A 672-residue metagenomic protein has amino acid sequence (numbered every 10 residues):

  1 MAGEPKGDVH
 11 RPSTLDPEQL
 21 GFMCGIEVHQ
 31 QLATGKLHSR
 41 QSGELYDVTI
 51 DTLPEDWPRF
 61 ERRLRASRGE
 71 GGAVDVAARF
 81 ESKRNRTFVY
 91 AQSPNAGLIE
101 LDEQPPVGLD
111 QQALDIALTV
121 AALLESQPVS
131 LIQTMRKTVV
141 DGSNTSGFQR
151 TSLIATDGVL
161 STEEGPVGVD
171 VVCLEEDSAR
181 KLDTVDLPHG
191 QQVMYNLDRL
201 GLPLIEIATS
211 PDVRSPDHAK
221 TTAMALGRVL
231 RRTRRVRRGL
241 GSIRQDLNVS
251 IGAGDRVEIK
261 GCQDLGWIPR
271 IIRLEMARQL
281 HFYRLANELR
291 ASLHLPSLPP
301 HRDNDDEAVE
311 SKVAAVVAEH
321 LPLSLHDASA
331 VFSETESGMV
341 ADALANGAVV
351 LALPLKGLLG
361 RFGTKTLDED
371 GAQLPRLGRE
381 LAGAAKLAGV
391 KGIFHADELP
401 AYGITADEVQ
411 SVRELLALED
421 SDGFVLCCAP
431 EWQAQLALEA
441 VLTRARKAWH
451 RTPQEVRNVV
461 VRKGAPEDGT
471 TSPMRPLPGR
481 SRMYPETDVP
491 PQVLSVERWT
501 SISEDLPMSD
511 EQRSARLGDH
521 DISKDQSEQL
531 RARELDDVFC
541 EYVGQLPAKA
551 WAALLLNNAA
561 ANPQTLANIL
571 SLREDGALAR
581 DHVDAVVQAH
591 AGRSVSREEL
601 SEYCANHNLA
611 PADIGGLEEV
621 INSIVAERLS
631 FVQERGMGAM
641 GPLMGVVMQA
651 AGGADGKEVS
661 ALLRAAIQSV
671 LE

Functional and structural regions predicted by a protein language model:
A2-I26, I50, P105, Y195-P211 (+5 more regions): Charged, compositionally biased, marginally structured helical/coil segments
A2-P94, D370: Active-site microenvironments that recognize anionic phosphate/pyrophosphate groups
Q31, T134-T138, V172, S210 (+2 more regions): Short loop/turn motifs enriched for small/polar and acidic residues
A33-S39, R63-P188: Active-site loop/lid in soluble adenylation, ligation, and acyl-transfer enzymes
L45, V172-D177, G261-G266: A short, sequence-level motif marking secondary-structure junctions
L53-E61, V185-P188, I272-H281: Short, surface-exposed secondary-structure junctions/capping segments
W57-Q104, H189-V213, N346-T364: Residues forming anionic-ligand binding surfaces in small-molecule and nucleic-acid pockets of primarily soluble enzymes
S143-A219, A286, S472-P476, S495-R498: Conserved, charge-rich beta-strand/loop surface module that forms ligand/interface-binding patches within domains
